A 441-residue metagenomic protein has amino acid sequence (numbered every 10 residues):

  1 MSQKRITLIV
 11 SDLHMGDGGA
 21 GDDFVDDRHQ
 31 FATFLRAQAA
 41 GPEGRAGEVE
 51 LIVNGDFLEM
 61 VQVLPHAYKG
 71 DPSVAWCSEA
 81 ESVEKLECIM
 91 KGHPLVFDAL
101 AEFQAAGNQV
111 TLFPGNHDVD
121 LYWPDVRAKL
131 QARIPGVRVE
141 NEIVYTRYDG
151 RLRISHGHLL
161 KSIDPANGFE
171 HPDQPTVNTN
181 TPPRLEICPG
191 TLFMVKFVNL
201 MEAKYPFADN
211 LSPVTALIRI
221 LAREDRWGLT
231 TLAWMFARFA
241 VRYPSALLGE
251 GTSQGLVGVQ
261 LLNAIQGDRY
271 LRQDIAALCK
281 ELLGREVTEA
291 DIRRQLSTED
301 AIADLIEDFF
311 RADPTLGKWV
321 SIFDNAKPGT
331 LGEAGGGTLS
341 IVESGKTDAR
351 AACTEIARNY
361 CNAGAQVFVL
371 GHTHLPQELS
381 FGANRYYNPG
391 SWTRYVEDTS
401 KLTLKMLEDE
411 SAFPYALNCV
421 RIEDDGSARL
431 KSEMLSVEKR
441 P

Functional and structural regions predicted by a protein language model:
M1-P441: Extended recognition/assembly regions associated with phosphoester-bond processing machinery
